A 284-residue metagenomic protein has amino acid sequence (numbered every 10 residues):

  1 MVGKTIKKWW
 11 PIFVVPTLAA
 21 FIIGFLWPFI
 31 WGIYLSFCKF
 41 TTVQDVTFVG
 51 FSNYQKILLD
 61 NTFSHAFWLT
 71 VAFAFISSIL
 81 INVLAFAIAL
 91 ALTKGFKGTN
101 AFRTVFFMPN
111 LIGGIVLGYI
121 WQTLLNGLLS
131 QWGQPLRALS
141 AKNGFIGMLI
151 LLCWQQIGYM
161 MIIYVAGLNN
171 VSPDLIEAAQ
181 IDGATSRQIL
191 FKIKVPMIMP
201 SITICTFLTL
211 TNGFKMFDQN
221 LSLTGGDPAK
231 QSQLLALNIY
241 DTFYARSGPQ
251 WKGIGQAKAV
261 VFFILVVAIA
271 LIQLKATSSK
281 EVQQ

Functional and structural regions predicted by a protein language model:
G3-Q284: A structural signal for multi-pass alpha-helical bundles of membrane permease subunits that mediate small-molecule
